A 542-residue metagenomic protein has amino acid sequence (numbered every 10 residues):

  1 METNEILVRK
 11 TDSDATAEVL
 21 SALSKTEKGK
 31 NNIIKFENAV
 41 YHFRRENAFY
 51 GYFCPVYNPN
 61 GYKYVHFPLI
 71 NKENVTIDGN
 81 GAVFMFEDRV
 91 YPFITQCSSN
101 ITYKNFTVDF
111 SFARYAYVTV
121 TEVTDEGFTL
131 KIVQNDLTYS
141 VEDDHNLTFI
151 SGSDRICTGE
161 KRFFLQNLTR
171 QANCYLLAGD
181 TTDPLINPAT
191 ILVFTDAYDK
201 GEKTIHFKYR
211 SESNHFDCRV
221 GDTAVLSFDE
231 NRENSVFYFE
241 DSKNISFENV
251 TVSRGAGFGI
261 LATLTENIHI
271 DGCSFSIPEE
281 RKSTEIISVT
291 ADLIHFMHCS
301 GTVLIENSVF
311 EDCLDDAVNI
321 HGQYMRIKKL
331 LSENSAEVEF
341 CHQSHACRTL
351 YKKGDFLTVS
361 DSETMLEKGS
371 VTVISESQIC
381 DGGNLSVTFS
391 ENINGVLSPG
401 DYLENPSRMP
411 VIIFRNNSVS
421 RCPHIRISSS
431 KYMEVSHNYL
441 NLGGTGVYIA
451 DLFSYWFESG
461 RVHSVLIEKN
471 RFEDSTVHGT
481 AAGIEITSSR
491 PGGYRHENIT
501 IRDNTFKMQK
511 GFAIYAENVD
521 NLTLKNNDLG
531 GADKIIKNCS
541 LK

Functional and structural regions predicted by a protein language model:
T3, N31, N38, Y64 (+14 more regions): Surface-exposed or flexible loop/turn and strand-edge residues in extracellular/cell-surface modules
I6-K35: Acidic Gly/Asp/Thr-rich repetitive segments characteristic of extracellular carbohydrate-active and adhesion proteins
L23-S24, F43-T76, M85-K104, S111-E126 (+9 more regions): Extracellular beta-strand-rich solenoid/capping regions of secreted or surface-exposed proteins that bind or remodel
N32-I34, F67, V75, A82 (+23 more regions): Solenoid scaffold repeats with emphasis on beta-solenoid/beta-helix
R45, F86-P92, F112-A116, N234-V236 (+10 more regions): Short glycine/acidic-rich loop motifs that flank beta-strands on beta-rich extracellular proteins
F86, S111, N135-D199, A346-D381: Ser/Thr/Gly-rich low-complexity blocks that favor extended beta-strand/coil architectures
A172, L176-R232, E376-I412: Small/polar beta-strand repeat architecture
